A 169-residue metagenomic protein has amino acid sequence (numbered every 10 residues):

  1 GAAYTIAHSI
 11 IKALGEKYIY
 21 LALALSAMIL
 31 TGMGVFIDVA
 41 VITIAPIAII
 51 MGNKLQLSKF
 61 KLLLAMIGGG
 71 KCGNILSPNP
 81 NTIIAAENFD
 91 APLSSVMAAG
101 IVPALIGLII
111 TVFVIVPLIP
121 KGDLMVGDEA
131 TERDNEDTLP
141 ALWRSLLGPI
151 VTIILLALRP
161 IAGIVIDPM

Functional and structural regions predicted by a protein language model:
G1-K54: Membrane-embedded alpha-helical segments and adjacent helix-loop junctions characteristic of multi-pass solute
H8-G15, M33, A65-G70, D137-P140: Short, amphipathic, aromatic/basic-enriched membrane-interface segments that mark the entry/exit of transmembrane
K17-A24, S58, L62-L63, G100 (+2 more regions): Hydrophobic alpha-helical transmembrane segments of integral membrane proteins, especially multi-pass transporters
A27-T43, L55-L118: Alpha-helical transmembrane segments and, especially, the helix-loop junctions at the ends of these helices
P46-I50, S77, L147-T152: Proline-centered helix-kink/hinge sites
I47-A48, N53-L63, I164-P168: Hydrophobic alpha-helical transmembrane segments and immediately flanking/interface helices in integral membrane
A98-M169: Long, contiguous bundles of hydrophobic transmembrane helices that form the permeation core of multi-pass
